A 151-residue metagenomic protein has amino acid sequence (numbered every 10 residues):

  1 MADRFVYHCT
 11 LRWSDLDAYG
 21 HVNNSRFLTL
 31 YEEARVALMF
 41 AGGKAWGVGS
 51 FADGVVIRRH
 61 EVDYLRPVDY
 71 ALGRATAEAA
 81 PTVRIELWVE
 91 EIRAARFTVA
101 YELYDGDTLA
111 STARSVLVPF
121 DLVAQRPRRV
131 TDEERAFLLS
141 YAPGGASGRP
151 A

Functional and structural regions predicted by a protein language model:
M1-R84, E90-A151: Terminal targeting signals and extreme-terminal segments of soluble enzymes
